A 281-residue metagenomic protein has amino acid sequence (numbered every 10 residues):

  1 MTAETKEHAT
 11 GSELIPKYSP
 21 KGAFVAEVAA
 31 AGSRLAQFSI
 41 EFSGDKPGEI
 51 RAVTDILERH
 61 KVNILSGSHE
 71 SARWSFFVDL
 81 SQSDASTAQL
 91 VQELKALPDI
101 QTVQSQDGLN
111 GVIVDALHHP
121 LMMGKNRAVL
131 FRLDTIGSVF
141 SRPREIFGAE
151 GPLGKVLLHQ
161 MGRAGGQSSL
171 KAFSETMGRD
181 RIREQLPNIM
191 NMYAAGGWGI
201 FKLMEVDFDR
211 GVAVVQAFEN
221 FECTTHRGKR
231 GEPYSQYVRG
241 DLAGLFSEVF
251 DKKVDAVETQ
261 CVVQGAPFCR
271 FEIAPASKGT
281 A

Functional and structural regions predicted by a protein language model:
T2-F38, K46, S75, Q82-V214 (+4 more regions): N-terminal accessory segment detector
S19-A26, E58-S66: Short amphipathic beta-strand starts and helix->beta connectors
S43-L65, V91-L94: Short amphipathic alpha-helix segments
R59-V62, F76, L80-Q82: N-terminal assembly/transducer modules of large multi-domain enzymes, emphasizing dimerization/partner-binding
L65-S66, E258-Q260: Beta-strand-rich interaction surfaces with strong enrichment in secreted/lumenal proteins
S66-R73: RNA-recognition motif
E70, D251-E258: Hydrophobic beta-strand-centered segment that forms part of the acyl-chain substrate-binding groove
Y234-D251: Active-site helix/loop of acyl-thioester processing domains in fatty-acid/polyketide metabolism, spanning hotdog-fold
